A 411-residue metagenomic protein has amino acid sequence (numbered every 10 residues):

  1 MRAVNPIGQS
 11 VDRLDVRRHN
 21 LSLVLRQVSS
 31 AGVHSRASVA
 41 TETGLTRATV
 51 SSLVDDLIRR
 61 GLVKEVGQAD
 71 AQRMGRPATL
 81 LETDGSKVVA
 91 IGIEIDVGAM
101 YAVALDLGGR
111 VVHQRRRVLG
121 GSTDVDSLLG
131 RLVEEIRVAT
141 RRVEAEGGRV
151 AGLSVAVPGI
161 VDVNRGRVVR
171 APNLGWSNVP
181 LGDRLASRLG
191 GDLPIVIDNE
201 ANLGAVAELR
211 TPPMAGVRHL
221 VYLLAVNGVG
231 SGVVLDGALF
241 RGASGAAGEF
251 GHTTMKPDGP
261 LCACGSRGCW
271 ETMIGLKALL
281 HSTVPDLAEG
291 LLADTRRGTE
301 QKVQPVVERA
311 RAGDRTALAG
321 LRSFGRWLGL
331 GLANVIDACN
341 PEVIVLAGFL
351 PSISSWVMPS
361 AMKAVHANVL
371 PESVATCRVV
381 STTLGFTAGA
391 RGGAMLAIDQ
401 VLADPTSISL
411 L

Functional and structural regions predicted by a protein language model:
M1-R149, G190, T211-P213, D258 (+1 more regions): ATP-binding/phosphotransfer module of carbohydrate and carboxylate kinases, centering on a glycine-rich
G92-E94, R149-A156, I160-H281, G392 (+1 more regions): Phosphate-binding/catalytic loop of phosphoryl-transfer enzymes
